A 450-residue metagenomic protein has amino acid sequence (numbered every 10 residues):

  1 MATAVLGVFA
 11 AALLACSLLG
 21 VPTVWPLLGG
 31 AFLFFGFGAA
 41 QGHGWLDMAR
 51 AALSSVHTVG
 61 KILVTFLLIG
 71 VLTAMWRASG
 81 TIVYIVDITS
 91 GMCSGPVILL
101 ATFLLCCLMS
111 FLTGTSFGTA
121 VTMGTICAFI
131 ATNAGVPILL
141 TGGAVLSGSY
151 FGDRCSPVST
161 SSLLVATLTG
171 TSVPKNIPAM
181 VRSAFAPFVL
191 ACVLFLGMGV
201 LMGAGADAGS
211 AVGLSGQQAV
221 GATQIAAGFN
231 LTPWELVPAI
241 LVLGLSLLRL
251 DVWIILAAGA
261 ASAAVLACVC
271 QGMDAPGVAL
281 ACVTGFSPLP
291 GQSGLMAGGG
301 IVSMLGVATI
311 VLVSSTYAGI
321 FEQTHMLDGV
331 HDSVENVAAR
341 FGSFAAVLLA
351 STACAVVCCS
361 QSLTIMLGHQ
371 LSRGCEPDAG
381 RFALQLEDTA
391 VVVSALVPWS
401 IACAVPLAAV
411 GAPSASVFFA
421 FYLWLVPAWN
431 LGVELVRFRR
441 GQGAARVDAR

Functional and structural regions predicted by a protein language model:
M1-L67, R182-V200, A206-I310, V447-R450: Hydrophobic transmembrane alpha-helices of multi-pass small-molecule transporters
V8, P26, G30-F34, G38 (+27 more regions): Alpha-helical transmembrane segments in multi-pass membrane proteins
F37-L46, A131-I138, C155-S159, L266-V278 (+2 more regions): Juxtamembrane membrane-interface segments at transmembrane alpha-helix termini
G42-T132, P290-Q370: Membrane-embedded alpha-helical segments and adjacent helix-loop junctions characteristic of multi-pass solute
G60, R77-I88, L104-L108, D207-I225 (+1 more regions): Short juxtamembrane and helix-loop transition motifs at transmembrane-helix boundaries in membrane proteins
G95-R182, A350-D388: Hydrophobic transmembrane alpha-helices that form the pore/transport pathway of multi-pass ion and small-solute
A144-V145, Y150-V158, F188-A208, V436-F438 (+1 more regions): Transmembrane-helix bundle segments that line or gate the permeation/cavity pathway in multi-pass membrane proteins
L168-F188, G319, A338-R450: C-terminal transmembrane helix pair
